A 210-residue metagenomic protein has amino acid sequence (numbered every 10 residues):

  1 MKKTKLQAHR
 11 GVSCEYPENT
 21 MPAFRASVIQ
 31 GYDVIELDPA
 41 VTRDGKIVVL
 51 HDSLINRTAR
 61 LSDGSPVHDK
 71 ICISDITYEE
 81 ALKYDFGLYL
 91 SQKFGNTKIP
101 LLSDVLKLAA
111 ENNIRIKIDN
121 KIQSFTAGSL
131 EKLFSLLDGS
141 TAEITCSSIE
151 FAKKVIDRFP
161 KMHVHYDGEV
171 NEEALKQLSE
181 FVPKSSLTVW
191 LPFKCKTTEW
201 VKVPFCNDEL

Functional and structural regions predicted by a protein language model:
M1-L210: Phosphate-group recognition and catalysis centered on beta-loop-alpha active-site segments
